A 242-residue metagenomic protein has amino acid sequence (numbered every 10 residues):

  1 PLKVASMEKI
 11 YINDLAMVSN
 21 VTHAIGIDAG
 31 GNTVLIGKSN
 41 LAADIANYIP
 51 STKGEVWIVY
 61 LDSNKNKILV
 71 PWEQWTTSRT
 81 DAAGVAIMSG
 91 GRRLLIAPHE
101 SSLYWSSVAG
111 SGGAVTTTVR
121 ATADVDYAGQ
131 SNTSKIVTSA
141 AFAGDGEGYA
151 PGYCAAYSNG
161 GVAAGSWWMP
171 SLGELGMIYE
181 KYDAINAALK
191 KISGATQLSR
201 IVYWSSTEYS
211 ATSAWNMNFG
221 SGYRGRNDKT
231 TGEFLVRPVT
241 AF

Functional and structural regions predicted by a protein language model:
P1-A46: Short, low-complexity N-terminal tether/leader segments at secretion or assembly junctions of large, surface-exposed
M17-H23, T52-G54, A211-S213: A short, compositionally biased
S19-H23, G91-R93, A164-W167, R200-I201 (+1 more regions): Short, surface-exposed beta-edge/turn micro-motifs
T22, G26-A29, L94-H99, S166 (+2 more regions): Extracellular/lumenal glycan-associated surfaces
D28, K38-A163, T230-F242: Short, compositionally biased
G31, K65, G222-Y223: Detector for glycine-centered tight turns/loop "hinges" at secondary-structure junctions
L35, W168-M169: Short aromatic/basic micro-patch
E147, Y157, L172-F242: C-terminal, surface-exposed recognition/capping segments
